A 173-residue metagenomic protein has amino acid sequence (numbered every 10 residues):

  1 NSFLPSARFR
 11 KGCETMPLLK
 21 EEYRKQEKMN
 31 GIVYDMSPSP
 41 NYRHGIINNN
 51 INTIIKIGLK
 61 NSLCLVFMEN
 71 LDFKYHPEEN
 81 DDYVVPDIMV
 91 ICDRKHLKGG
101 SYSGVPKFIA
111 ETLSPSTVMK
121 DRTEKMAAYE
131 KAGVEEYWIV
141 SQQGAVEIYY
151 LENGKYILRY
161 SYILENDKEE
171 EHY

Functional and structural regions predicted by a protein language model:
N1-Y173: Gly/Pro/Ser/Thr-rich low-complexity, intrinsically disordered segments predominantly at protein N-termini
